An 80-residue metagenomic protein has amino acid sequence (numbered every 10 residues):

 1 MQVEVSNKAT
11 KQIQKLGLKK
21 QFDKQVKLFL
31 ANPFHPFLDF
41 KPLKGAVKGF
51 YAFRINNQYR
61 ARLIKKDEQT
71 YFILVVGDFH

Functional and structural regions predicted by a protein language model:
M1-K27: Arg/Lys-rich, positively charged N-terminal/basic patches that mediate binding to nucleic acids
Q2-E4, K11, I55-H80: Enriched for short, Lys/Arg-rich terminal
N7, P42-K44, N57: A general secondary-structure junction signal
K8, G45-K48, D78: Residues that form or immediately flank small-molecule/cofactor binding pockets and catalytic motifs
Q21, F34-F37, I55, F79: Residue-level signal for secondary-structure boundary elements
Q25, D39, G49-Y51, N57-Y59 (+1 more regions): A generic structural signal for short beta-strands and their flanking turns/coil linkers
K27, F40-K44, A61, K65: Residue-level signal for alpha-helical context at structural boundaries
L30-F53: A short, surface-exposed loop/turn module that caps and links secondary-structure elements
